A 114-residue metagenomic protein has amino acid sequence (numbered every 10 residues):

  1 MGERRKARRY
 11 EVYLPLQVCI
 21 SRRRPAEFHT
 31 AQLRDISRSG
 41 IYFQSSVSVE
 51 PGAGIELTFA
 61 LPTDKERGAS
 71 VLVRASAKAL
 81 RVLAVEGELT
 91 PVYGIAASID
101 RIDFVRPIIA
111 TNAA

Functional and structural regions predicted by a protein language model:
M1-A114: Structured alpha-helical
